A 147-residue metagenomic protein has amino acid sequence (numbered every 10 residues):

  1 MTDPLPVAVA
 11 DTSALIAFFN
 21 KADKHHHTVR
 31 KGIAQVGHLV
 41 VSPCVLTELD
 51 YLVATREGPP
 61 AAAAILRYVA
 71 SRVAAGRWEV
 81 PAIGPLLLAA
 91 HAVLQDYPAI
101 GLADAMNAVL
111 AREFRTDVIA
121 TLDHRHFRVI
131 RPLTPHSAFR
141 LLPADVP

Functional and structural regions predicted by a protein language model:
M1-V41, A54-R67, L133-S137, D145-P147: Short, well-structured N-terminal submotif of metal-dependent ribonuclease cores
D3, W78-L122: Active-site neighborhoods of divalent-metal-dependent phosphate/nucleic-acid chemistry enzymes
A14, V45, L86, M106-N107 (+1 more regions): Alpha-helix capping/helix-boundary segments
Q35-V36, R72-A75, D96: Structured helix-beta-strand junction loops
E48, Y68, R125-F127: Positions that flank functional sites
L52-A54, P60-I83: Helix-adjacent hinge/juxtasegments
A105-P147: Acidic, metal-binding active-site segment of PIN/NYN-like and related structure-specific nucleases
